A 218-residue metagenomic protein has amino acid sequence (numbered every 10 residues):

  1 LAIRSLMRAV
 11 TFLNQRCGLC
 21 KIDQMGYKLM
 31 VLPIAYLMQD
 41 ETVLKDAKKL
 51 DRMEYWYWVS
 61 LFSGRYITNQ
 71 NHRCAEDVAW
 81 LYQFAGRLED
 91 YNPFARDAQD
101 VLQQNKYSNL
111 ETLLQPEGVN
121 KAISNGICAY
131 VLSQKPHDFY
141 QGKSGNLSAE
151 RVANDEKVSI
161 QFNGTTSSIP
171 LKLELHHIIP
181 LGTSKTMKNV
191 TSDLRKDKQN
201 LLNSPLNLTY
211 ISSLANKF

Functional and structural regions predicted by a protein language model:
L1-L114: A cross-family structural signal marking well-folded subdomains
A2, L6, Y27-M30, D46 (+3 more regions): Active-site-proximal structural scaffolding
N14-C17, S192-K198, S212: Short, local alpha-helical segments
F62-L175, T183: Intrinsically disordered, low-complexity N-proximal targeting/linker segments that flank membranes
T165-L206: Histidine-centered nuclease catalytic patch
S213-F218: Long, cytosolic, alpha-helical-rich C-terminal regions that act as interaction/scaffolding modules
